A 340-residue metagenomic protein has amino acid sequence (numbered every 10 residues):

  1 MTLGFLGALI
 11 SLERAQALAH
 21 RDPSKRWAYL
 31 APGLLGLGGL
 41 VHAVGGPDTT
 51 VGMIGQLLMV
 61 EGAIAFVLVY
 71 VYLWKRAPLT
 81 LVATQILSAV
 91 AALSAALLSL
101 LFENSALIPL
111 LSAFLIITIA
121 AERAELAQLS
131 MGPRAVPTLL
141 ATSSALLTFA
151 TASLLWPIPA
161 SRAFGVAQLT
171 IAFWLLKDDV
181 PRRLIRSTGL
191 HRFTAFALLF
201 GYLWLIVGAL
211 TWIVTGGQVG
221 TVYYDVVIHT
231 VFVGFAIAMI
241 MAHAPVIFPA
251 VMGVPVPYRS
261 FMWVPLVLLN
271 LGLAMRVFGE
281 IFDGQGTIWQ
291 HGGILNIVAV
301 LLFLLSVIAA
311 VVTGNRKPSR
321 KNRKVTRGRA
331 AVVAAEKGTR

Functional and structural regions predicted by a protein language model:
M1-G4, P47-A63, F102-I116, A160-I171 (+2 more regions): Structural signature of hydrophobic alpha-helical transmembrane segments
G4-Y29, V41-I54, V69-A83, L98-N104 (+7 more regions): Juxtamembrane membrane-water interface segments of multi-pass membrane proteins, especially cytoplasmic-side
A8, A43, S88-L93, T148 (+9 more regions): Hydrophobic alpha-helical segments of integral membrane proteins
D22, A150, L154-Q168, A299: Long, hydrophobic/aromatic N-terminal blocks
A31-G39, Q85-L97, T138-A150, F193-V207 (+2 more regions): Small-residue-rich segments of transmembrane alpha-helices in multi-pass membrane proteins, especially helix faces
P32-L37, I64, I117, I237 (+1 more regions): Hydrophobic alpha-helical membrane segments
E61-Y72, S88-A95, S112-E125, S144-L147: Membrane-embedded alpha-helical core segments of multi-pass
F200, T230, G272, L304: Divalent metal-coordination and catalytic microenvironments
